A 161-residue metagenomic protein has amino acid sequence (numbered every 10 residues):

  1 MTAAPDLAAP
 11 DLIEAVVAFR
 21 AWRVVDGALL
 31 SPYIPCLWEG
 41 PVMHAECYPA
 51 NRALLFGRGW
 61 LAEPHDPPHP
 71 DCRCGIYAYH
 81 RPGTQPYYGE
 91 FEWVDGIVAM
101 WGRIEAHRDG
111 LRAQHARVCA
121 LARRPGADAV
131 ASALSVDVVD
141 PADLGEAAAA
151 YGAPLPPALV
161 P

Functional and structural regions predicted by a protein language model:
M1-G27: N-terminal, charge-rich interaction modules
L7, L12, F91, G96 (+3 more regions): Short linear motifs in intrinsically disordered/low-complexity regions
L7, L12, I34-L37, N51 (+1 more regions): Intrinsically disordered, low-complexity segments enriched in proline/serine/threonine
A18, R23-Y77, P82-F91: Glycine-rich loop/turn
R23, C36, A53-L55, D71 (+6 more regions): Compositionally biased, low-complexity repeat tracts
D26-A45, A106-R117, V130-L134: Surface-exposed flexible segments
A62-S132: ADP-ribosyltransferase catalytic core
Q114-P161: Active-site-proximal loop/hinge segments that shape catalytic or ion-binding/gating pockets
